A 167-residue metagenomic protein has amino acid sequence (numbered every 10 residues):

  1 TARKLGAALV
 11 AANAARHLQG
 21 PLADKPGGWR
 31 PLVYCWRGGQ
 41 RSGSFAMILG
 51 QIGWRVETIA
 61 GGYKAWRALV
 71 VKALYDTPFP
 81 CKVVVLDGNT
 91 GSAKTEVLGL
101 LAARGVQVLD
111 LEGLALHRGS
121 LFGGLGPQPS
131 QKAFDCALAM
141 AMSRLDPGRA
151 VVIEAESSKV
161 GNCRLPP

Functional and structural regions predicted by a protein language model:
T1-H17: Aromatic- and Gly/Pro-rich amphipathic surface segment
N13-I59: Catalytic cysteine-centered active loop of the rhodanese-like fold, especially the PTP/DSP P-loop
Q19-P21, A68-T77: Pre-Walker A adenine-sensing motif
D24-G28, L74-C81: Phosphate-binding P-loop
G39-R41, K82-A103: Glycine-rich phosphate-binding P-loop
A46-Q51, T95-V108: A conserved segment at the C-terminal end of the G1
W54-A68, D110-A115: A short glycine-rich beta-strand->turn/loop micro-motif centered on a GG-aromatic cluster
A103-P167: Conserved nucleotide-sensing/catalytic segment adjacent to the nucleotide-binding pocket in NTP-handling enzymes
